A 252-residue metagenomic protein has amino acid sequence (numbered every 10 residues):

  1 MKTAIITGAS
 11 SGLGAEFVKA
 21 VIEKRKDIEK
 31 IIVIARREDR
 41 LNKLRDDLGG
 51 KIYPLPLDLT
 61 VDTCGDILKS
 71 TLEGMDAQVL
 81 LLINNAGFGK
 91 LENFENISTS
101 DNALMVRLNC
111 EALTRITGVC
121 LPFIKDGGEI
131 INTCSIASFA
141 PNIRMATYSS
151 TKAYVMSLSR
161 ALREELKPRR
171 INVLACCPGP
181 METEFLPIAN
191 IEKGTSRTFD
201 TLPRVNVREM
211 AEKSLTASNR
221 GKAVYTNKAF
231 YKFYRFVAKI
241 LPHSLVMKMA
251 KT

Functional and structural regions predicted by a protein language model:
S10-S11: Conserved glycine-rich cofactor-binding loop
R25-K43: Conserved glycine-rich Rossmann-like NAD(P)H-binding loop of the short-chain dehydrogenase/reductase
N85-K90: Conserved NAD(P)H cofactor-binding loop of Rossmann-fold oxidoreductase domains
N93-L104: Substrate-binding pocket helix/loop in short-chain dehydrogenase/reductase
T117, T151: Active-site helix of classical SDR
S135: Residue(s) in the substrate-gating loop at a strand-loop-helix junction that position the organic substrate next
A175, R197-Y234: C-terminal helical subdomain
